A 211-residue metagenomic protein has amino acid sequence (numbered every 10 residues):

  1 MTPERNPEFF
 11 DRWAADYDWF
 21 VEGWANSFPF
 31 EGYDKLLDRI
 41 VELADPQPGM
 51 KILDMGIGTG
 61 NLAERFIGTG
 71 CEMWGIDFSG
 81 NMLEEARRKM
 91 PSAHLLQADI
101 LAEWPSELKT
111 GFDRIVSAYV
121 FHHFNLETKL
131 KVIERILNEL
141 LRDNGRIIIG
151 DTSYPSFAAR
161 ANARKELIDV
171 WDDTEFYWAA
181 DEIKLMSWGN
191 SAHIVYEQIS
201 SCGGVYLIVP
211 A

Functional and structural regions predicted by a protein language model:
M1-A44, T59-E107, G145-V209: Class I (Rossmann-like) S-adenosyl-L-methionine-dependent methyltransferase catalytic domain, capturing the SAM-binding
A44-P46, L140-L141: A generic alpha-to-beta junction signature in SAM-dependent methyltransferases
G49, F112-D113: Local beta-strand N-terminus motif with an aromatic residue
G49-G58: Conserved class I S-adenosyl-L-methionine
F66, I136-L137: Class I S-adenosylmethionine-dependent transferase superfamily signal
V116: A conserved beta-strand element that flanks and buttresses the S-adenosyl-L-methionine
Y119-H123: Short catalytic micro-motifs in class I SAM-dependent methyltransferases
F124-I136: A short, conserved alpha-helix within the catalytic core of class I
